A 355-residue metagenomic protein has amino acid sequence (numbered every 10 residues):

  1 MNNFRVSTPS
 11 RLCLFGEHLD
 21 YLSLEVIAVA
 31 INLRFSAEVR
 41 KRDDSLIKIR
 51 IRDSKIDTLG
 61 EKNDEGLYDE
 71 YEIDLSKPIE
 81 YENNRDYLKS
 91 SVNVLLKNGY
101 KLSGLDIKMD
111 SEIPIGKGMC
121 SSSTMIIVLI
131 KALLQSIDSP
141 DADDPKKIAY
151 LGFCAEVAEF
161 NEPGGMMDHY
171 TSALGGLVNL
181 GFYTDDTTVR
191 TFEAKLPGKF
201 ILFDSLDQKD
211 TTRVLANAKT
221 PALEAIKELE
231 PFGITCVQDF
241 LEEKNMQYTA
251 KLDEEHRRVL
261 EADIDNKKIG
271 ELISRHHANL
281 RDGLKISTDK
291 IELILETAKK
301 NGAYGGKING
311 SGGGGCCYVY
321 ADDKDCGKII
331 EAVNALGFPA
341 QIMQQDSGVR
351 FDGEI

Functional and structural regions predicted by a protein language model:
M1-F15, S36-D86, V94-K97, K101 (+4 more regions): C-terminal nucleotide
N2, Y21-L22, I73-Y81, S111-M119 (+3 more regions): A short glycine/serine-rich beta->alpha loop
S23-D43: Structural signature of FAD isoalloxazine-binding scaffolds in flavoprotein oxidoreductases
I31-L33, M119-P140: DPxDG-like acidic metal-binding loop motif
V92-G116: Glycine- and acidic-rich phosphate- and metal-coordinating loops
S136-D186: Glycine/threonine-rich beta-strand-loop-alpha-helix active-site module that forms ligand/phosphate-binding
